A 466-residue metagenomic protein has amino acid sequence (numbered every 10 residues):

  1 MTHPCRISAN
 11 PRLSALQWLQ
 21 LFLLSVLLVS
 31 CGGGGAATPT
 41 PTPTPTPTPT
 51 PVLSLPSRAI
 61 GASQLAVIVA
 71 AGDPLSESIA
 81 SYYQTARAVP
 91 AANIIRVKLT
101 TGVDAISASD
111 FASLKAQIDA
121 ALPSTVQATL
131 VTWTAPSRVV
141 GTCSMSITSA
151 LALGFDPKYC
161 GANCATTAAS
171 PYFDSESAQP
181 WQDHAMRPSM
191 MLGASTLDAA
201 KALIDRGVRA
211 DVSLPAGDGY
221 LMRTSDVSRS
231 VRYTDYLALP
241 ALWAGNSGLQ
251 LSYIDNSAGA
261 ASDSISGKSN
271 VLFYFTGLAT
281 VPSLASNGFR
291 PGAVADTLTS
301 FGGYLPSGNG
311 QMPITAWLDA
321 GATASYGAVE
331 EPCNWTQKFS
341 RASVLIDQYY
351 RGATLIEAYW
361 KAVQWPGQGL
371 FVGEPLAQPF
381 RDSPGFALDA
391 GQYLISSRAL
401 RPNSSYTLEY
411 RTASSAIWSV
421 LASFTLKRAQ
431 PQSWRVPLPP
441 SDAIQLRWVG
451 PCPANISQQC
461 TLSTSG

Functional and structural regions predicted by a protein language model:
M1-S14: N-terminal secretory signal peptides that target proteins for export/translocation
A15-L24: Sec-dependent signal peptide recognition, specifically the positively charged N-region followed immediately by
L27-S30: C-terminal motif of bacterial Sec signal peptides marking the signal peptidase cleavage site
G32-G35: Bacterial signal peptide processing site
T38-T50: Intrinsically disordered, low-complexity proline-rich regions
P47-Y393, L400-S405, S414-S415: Cysteine-dependent hydrolase recognition
P375-G466: Low-complexity, Ser/Thr/Pro-rich intrinsically disordered linker/stalk segments at domain junctions
